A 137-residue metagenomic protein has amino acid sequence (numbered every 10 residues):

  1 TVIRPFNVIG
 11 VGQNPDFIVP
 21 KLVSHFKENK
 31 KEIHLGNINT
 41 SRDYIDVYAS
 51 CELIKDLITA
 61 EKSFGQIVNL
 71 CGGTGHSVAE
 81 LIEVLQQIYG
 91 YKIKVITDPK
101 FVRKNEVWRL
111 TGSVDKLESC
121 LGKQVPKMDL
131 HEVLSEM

Functional and structural regions predicted by a protein language model:
T1, S24-E28: Active-site Tyr-X1-5-Lys
T1-V11, E32: Conserved beta-loop-beta element that borders a ligand/cofactor-binding pocket
N7-G10, S24, T40: Active-site micro-motifs of SAM-dependent methyltransferase domains
V11-F17: Short beta-loop-alpha junction of Rossmann-like oxidoreductase domains
I18-V19, Y44: Long, contiguous hydrophobic alpha-helical segments, chiefly transmembrane helices and signal peptides
K27-M137: C-terminal substrate-binding subdomain of Rossmann-fold SDR/epimerase-dehydratase oxidoreductases
